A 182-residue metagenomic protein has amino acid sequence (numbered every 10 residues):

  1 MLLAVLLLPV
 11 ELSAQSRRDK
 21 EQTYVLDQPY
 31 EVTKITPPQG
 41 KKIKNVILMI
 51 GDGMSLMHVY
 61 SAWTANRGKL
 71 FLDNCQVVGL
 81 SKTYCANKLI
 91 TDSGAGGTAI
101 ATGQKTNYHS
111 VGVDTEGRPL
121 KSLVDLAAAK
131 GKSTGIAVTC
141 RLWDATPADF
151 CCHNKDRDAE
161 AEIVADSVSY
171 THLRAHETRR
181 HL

Functional and structural regions predicted by a protein language model:
M1-S16: Bacterial Sec-dependent N-terminal signal peptides
E21-K42, L56-D158: Active-site nucleophile/metal-coordination loop of metallo-enzymes that catalyze phosphate/sulfate and related
V46-G51: Short hydrophobic beta-strand that contains or immediately precedes a catalytic carboxylate
D125, V164-S169: Mature extracellular/periplasmic domains of secretome proteins
T171-T178: Conserved small/polar residues in nucleotide/adenosyl-binding loops
